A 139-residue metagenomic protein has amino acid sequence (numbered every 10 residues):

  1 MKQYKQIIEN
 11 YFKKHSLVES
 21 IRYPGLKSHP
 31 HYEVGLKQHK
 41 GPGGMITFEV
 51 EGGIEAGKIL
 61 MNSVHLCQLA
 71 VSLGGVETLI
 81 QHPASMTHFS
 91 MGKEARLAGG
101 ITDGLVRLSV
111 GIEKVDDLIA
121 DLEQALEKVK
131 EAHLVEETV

Functional and structural regions predicted by a protein language model:
K2, Q6, K40, I54 (+4 more regions): Electropositive phosphate-/nucleotide-binding environments in soluble metabolic enzymes
K2-Y4, G25-H29, V50-G52, G75-I80 (+2 more regions): Glycine-rich beta-alpha junction loops
Q6-H65, V71, M91-L97, L134-V139: Conserved small-domain helix->loop->beta segment predominantly found in fold-type I
L73, T78-V139: PLP-dependent enzyme catalytic core of the Aspartate aminotransferase-like
